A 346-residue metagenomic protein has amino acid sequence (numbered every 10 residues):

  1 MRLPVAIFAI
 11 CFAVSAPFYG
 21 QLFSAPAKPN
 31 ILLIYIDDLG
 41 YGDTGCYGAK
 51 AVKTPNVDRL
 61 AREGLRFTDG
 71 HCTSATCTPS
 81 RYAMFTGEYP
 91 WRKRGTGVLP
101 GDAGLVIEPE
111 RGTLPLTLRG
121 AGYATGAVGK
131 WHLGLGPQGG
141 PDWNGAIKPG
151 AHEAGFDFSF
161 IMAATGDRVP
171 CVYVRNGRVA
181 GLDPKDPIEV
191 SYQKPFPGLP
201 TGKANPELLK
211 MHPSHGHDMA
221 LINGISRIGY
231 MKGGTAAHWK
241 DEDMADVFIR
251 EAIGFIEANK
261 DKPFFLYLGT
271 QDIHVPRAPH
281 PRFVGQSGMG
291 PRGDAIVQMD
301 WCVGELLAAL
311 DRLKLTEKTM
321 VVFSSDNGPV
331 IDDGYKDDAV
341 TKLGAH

Functional and structural regions predicted by a protein language model:
R2-F8, A16-H346: Formylglycine-dependent sulfatase
